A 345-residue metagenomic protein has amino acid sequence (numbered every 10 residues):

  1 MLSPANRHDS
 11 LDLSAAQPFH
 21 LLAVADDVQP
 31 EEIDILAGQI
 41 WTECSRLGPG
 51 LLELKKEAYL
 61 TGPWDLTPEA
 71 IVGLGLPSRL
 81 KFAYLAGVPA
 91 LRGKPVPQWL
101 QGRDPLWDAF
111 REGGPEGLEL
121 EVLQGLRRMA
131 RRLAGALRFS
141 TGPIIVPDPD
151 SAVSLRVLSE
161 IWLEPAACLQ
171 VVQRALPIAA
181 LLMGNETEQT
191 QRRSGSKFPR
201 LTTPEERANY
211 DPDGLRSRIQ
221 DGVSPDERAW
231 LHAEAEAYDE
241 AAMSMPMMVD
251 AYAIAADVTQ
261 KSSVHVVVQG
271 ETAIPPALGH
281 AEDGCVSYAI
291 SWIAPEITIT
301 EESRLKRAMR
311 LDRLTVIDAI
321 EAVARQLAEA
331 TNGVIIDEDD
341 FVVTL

Functional and structural regions predicted by a protein language model:
M1-L345: Acidic (Asp/Glu-rich) sequence patches and key acidic residues that form negatively charged surfaces used
